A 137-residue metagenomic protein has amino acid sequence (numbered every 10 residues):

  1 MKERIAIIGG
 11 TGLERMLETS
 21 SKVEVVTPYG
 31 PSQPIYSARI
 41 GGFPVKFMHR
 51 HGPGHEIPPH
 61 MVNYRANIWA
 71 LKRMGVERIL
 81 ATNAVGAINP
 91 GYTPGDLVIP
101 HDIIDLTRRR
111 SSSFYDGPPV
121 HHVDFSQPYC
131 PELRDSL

Functional and structural regions predicted by a protein language model:
M1-F125: Metabolite-binding pocket within alpha/beta catalytic cores that recognizes anionic/polar moieties
P128-S136: Active-site rim beta-loop-alpha module in soluble metabolic enzymes
